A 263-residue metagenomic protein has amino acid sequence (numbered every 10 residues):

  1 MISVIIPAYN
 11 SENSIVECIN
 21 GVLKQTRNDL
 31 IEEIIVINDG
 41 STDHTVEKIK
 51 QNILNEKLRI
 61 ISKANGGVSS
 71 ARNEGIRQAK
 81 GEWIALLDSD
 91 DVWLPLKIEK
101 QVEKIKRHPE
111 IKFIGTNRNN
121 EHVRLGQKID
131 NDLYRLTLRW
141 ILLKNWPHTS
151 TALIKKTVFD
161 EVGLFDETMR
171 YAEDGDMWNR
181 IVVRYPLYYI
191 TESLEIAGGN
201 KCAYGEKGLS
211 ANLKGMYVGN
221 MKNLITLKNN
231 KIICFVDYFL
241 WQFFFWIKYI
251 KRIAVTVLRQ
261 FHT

Functional and structural regions predicted by a protein language model:
M1-S3, E33, D176: Cell-envelope/extracellular polymer assembly enzymes that use nucleotide-activated donors
N20-I31: Short, acidic, metal-binding catalytic loop of nucleotide-sugar glycosyltransferases
G21, N38-E47, D88: A conserved acidic beta->alpha catalytic loop
I31-G40, R59-A64, S89: Short beta-strand/loop segment that forms part of the nucleotide-sugar
K63-A79: Glycine-rich, basic loop-to-helix element that forms the pyrophosphate-binding segment of sugar-nucleotide handling
I84: Short aromatic/hydrophobic "clamp" motif used to bind/position activated sugar donors
L96-K128: Conserved donor NDP-sugar-binding/catalytic core segment of glycosyltransferases
D132-M216: Conserved nucleotide-sugar donor-binding catalytic segment
